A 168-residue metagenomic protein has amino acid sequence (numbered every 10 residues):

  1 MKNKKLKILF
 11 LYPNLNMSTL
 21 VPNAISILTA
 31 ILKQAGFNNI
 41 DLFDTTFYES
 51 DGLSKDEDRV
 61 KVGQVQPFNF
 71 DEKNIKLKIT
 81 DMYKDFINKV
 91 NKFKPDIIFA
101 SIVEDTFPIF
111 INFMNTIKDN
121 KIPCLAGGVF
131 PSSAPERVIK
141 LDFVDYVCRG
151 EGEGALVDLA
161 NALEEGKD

Functional and structural regions predicted by a protein language model:
M1-K4: Basic/polar N-terminal segments that are highly enriched at the extreme N-terminus, encompassing both cleavable
L6-M17: Nucleotide-activated donor-dependent transferases that construct or modify glycoconjugates
K7, L28-I31, D41, T45-F47 (+1 more regions): Glycine-rich beta-alpha loop elements in corrinoid/cobalamin-binding modules across cobalamin-dependent enzymes
M17-S26: Short N-terminal binding/cap micro-motifs at the start of the first secondary-structure element
I40-V60: Short connector loops at secondary-structure junctions
S54-V90: Glycine-rich, highly charged phosphate/nucleotide-binding loops
